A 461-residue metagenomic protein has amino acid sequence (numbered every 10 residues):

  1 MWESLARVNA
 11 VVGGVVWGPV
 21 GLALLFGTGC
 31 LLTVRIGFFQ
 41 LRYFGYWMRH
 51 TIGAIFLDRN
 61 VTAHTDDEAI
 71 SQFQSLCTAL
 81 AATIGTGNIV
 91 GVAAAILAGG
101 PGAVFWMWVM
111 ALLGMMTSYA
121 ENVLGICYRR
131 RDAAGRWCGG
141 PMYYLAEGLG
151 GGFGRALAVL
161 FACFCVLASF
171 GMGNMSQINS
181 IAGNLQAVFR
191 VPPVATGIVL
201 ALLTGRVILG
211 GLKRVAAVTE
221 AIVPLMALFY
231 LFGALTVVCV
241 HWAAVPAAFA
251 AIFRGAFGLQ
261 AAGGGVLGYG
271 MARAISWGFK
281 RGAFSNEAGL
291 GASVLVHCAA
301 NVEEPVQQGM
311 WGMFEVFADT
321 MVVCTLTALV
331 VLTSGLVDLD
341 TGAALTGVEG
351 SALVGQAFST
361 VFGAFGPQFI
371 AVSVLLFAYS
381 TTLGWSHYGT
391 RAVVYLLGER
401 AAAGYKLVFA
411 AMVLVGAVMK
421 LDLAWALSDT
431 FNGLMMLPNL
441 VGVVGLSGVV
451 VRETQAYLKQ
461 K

Functional and structural regions predicted by a protein language model:
M1-A82, T86, I96-A103, G114 (+2 more regions): N-terminal alpha-helical transmembrane segments of multi-pass membrane transport and channel/translocase proteins
S4-L5, R35-Q40, G87-V92, F170-I181 (+5 more regions): Transmembrane helix-loop junctions in multi-pass membrane proteins
L24-L31, I36-R49, F161, I178-L185 (+5 more regions): Membrane-interface loop-to-helix entry segments
L32-T33, M110-G135, M142, A146-N179 (+2 more regions): Helix-loop-helix module between adjacent transmembrane segments
F38-I70, A94-I96, G100-V104, W108 (+5 more regions): Flexible loop linkers connecting adjacent transmembrane helices in multi-pass alpha-helical membrane transporters
R59-I96, L124-M142, A146-G148, V166 (+2 more regions): Alpha-helical membrane segments and immediately flanking helix-loop junctions that form or couple to the substrate/ion
N60, T65-A69, G100-V109, A146-E147 (+4 more regions): Membrane-interface alpha-helices at helix entry/exit sites of multi-pass transporters
E121-A133, G233-A251, L259, G263-V266 (+2 more regions): Extracellular/periplasmic helix-exit of transmembrane alpha-helices
